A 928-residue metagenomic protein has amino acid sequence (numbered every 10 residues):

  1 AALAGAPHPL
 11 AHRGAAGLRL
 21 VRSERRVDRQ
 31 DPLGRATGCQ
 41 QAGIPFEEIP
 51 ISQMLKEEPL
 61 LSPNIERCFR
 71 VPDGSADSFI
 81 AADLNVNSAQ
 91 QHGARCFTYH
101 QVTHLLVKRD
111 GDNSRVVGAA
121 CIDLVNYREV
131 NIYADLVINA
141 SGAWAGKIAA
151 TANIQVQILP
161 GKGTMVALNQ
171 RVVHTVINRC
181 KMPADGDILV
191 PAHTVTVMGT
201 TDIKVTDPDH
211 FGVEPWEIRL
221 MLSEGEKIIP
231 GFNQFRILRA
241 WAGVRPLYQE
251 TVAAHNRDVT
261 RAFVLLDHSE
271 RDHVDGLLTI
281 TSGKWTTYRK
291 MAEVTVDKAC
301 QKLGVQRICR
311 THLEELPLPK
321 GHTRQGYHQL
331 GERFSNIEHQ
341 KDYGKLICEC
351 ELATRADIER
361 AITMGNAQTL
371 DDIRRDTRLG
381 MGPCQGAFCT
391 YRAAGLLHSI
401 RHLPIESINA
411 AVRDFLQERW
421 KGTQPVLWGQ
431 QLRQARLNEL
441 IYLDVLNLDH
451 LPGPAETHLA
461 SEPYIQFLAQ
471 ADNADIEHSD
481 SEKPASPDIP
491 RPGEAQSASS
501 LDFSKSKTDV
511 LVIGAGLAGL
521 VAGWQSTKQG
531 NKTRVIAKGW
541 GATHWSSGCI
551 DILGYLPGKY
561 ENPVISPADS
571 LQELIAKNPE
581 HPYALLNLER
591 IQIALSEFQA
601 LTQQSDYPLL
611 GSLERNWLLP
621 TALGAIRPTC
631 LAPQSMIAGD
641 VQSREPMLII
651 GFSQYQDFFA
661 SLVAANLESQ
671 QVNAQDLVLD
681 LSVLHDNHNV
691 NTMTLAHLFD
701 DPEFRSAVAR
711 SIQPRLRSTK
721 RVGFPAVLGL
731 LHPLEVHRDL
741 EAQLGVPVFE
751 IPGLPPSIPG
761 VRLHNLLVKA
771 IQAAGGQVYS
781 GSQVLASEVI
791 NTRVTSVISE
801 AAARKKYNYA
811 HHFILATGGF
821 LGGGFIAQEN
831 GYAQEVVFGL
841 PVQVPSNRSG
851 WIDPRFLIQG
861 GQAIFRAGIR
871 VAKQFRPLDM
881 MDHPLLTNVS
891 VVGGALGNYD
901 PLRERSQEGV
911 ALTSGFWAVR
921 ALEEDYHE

Functional and structural regions predicted by a protein language model:
A1-Q53, E57, Q434, E439 (+3 more regions): Dinucleotide-binding Rossmann-like beta1-alpha1 core, especially the glycine-rich loop that anchors the ADP
G14-R22, L55-H92, G118-A120, T201-P208 (+7 more regions): Helix-loop-beta segment of a Rossmann-like dinucleotide-binding subdomain
F69-D135, F658, L662-E668, P702-L716 (+1 more regions): Helical element adjacent to the flavin cofactor pocket in flavoenzyme catalytic cores
N126-L136, S506-T508, A803-H812, L885: Core beta-strand elements of the Rossmann-like FAD/NAD(P) dinucleotide-binding domain in flavoenzyme oxidoreductases
N139-N153, L815-G831: Flavin (primarily FAD) binding-site architecture
Q155-T164, L168-V197, I203-Q385, L397-R401 (+7 more regions): C-terminal catalytic lobe of FAD-dependent flavoproteins
Y464-D509, K528, G541, P557 (+4 more regions): Extreme N-terminal leader/targeting segments of oxidoreductases
K528-S547: Glycine-rich FAD pyrophosphate-binding loop
